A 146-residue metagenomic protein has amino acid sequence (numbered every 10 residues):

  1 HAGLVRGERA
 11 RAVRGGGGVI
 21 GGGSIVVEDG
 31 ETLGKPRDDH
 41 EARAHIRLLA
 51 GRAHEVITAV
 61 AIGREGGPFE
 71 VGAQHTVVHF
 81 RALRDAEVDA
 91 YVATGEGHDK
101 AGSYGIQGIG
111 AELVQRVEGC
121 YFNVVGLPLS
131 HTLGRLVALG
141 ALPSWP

Functional and structural regions predicted by a protein language model:
H1-P146: Anionic-ligand binding patches
